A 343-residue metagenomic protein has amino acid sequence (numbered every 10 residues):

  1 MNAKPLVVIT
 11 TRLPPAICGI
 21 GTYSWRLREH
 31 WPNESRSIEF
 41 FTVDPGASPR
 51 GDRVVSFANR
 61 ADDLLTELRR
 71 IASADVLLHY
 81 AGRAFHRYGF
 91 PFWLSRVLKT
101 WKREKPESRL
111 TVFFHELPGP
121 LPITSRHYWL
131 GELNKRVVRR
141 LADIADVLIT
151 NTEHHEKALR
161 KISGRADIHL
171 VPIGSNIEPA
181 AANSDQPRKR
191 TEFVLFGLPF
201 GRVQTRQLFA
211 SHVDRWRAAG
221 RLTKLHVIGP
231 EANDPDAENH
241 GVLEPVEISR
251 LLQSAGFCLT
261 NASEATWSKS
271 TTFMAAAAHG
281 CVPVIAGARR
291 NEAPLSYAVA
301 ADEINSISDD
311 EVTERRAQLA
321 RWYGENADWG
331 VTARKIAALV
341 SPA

Functional and structural regions predicted by a protein language model:
M1-A47, A74, K105-E107, V147 (+2 more regions): N-terminal subdomain of nucleotide-sugar transferases
V97-R103, Y128-L148: Membrane-proximal helix-turn-helix segments that form the acceptor-binding/catalytic region of lipid-linked
T111, G119-R140, I177: Nucleotide-sugar donor phosphate/pyrophosphate-binding loop at the beta->alpha transition of glycosyltransferases
D143-A182, F196-G197: Donor nucleotide-sugar binding/catalytic pocket of nucleotide-sugar-dependent glycosyltransferases
N176-P235, P245: Conserved catalytic-core segment of nucleotide-activated headgroup transferases in glycan assembly
P230-N233, A237-L252, K269, R289: Conserved active-site histidine-acidic residue motif and adjacent donor-binding/catalytic loop of glycosyltransferases
L252-W267: Acidic donor-binding loop of glycosyltransferase active sites
I307-P342: A charged, aromatic-enriched C-terminal amphipathic alpha-helix characteristic of glycosyltransferases across folds
